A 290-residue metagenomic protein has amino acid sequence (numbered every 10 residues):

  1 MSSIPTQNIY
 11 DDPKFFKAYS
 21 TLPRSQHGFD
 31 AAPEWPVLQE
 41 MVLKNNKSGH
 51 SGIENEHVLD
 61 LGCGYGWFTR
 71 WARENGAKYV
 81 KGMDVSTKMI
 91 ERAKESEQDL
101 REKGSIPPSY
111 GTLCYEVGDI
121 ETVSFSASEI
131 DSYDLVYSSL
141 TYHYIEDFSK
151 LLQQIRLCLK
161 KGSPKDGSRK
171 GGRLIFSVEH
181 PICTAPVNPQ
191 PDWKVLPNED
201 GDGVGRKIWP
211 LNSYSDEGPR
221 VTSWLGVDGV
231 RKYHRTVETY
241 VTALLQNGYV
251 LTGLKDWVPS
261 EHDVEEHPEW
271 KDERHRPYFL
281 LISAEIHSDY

Functional and structural regions predicted by a protein language model:
M1-I53, W67-W71, R92, D119: Conserved class I S-adenosyl-L-methionine
N55-H57, G172: Nucleotide donor/acceptor-binding cores
L59-L61, Y65-V123: Class I SAM-dependent methyltransferase SAM/SAH-binding core
E121, F125-V136: A short acidic, Gly/Pro-enriched loop at the edge of an enzyme's catalytic core that lines a small-molecule cofactor
D134-S149: A short SAM/SAH-binding and catalytic strip from SAM-dependent methyltransferases
S149-K170: A short glycine-rich, Lys/Arg-flanked "PGG" loop and its adjoining helix->strand segment in the class I
G162-P164, R173-T242: SAM-dependent methyltransferase
T239-Y290: C-terminal lobe and adjacent flexible extensions of AdoMet/dcAdoMet transferase-like proteins
